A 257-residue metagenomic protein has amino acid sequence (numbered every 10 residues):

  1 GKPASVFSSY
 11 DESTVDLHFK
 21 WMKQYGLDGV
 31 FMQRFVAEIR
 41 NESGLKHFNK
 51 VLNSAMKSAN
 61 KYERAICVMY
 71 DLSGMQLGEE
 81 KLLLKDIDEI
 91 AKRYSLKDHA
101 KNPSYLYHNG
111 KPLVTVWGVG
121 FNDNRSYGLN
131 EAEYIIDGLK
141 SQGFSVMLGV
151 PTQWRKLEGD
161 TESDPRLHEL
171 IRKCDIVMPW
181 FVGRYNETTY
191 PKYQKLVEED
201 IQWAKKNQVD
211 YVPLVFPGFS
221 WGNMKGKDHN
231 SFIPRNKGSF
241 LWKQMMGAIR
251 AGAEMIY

Functional and structural regions predicted by a protein language model:
G1-Y257: Glycan-processing catalytic domains of CAZymes
